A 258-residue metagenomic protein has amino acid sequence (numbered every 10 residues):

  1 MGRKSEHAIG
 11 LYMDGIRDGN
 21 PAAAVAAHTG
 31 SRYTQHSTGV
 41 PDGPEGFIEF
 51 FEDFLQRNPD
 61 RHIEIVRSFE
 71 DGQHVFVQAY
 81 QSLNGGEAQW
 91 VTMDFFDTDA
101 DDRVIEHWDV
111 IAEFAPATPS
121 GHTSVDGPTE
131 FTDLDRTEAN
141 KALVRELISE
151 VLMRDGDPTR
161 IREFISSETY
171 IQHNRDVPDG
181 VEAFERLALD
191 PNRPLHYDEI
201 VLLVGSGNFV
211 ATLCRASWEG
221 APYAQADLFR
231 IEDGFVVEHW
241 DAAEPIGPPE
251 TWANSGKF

Functional and structural regions predicted by a protein language model:
M1-F258: C-terminal and inter-domain tail/linker signature
